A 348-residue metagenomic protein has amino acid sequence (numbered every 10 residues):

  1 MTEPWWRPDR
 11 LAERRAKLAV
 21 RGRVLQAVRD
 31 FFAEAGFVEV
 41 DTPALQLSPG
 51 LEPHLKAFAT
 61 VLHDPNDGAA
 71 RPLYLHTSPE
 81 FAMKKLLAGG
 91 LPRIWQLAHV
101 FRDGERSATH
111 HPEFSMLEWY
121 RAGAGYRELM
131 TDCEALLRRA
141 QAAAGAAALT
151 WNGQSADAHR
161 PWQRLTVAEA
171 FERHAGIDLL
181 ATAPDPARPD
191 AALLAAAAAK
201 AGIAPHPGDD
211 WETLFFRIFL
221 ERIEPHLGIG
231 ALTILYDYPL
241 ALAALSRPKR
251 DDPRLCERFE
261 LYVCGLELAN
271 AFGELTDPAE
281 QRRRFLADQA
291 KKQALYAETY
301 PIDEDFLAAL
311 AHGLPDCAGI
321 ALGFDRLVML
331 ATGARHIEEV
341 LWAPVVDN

Functional and structural regions predicted by a protein language model:
M1-E128, L136-R138, E224, M329: Class II aminoacyl-tRNA synthetase-like tRNA-binding/catalytic domains
L18-G22, Q26, E39, T77 (+16 more regions): Conserved structured core elements
P49, L87, L268, D316-I320: Short conserved micro-motifs on helix faces and helix-strand junctions that flank and scaffold key functional residues
D103, A122-G125, A142, G176 (+5 more regions): Short, well-ordered loop/turn and helix-capping segments at boundaries between secondary-structure elements and domains
R139-G265, A287-L314: Metal-assisted phosphate- and nucleotidyl-transfer catalytic regions
P278-N348: Active-site pocket scaffolds in enzymes
